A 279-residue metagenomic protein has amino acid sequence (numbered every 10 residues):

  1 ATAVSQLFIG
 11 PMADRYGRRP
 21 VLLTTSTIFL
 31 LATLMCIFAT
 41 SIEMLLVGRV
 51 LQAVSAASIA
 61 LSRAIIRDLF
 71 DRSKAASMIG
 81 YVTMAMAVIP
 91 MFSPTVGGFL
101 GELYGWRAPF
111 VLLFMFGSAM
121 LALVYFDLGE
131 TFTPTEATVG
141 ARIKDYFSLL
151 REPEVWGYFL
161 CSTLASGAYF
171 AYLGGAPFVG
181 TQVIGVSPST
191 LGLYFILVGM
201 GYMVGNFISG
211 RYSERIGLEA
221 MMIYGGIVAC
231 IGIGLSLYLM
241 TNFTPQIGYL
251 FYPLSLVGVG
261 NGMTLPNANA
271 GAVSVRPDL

Functional and structural regions predicted by a protein language model:
T2-L7, A57, P90-M91, G199-M203 (+1 more regions): Residue-level signature of mid-helix packing/kink "hotspots" within the transmembrane helices of 12-pass Major
A3-I42: Conserved MFS/SLC helix-loop-helix module at the cytosolic interface between two early adjacent transmembrane helices
T27-T40, V228-T244: C-terminal ends and interior cores of transmembrane alpha-helices in multi-pass membrane transporters/permeases
I28-M35, E43-L51, G248-L256: Paired small-residue
I42, G48-A85: Cytoplasmic helix-loop-helix junction between adjacent transmembrane helices in 12-TM secondary transporters
M44, G80-F126: Helix-loop-helix hairpin linking two adjacent transmembrane segments in secondary transporters
G129-F159: Juxtamembrane intracellular "pre-TM" segments in multi-pass secondary transporters
